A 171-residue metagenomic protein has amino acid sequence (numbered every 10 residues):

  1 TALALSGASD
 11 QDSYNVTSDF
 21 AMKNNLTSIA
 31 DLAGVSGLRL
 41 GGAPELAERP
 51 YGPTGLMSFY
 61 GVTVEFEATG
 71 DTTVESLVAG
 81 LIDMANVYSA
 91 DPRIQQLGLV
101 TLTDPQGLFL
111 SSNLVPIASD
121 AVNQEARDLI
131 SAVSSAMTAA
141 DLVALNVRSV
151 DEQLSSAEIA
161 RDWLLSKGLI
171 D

Functional and structural regions predicted by a protein language model:
T1-L3, L81-M84, R93-G107: Ligand-binding "clamshell"
T1-L40, S135-A139: A conserved helix-loop-strand patch within extracytoplasmic ligand-binding domains of the periplasmic binding
Q11-M22, S112-E125, L129: A bilobed periplasmic-binding-protein/Venus flytrap-type ligand-binding module shared by bacterial periplasmic
T17-M22, R39-E45, T63-E65, A144-Q153: Second-shell loop/turn segments in exported
I29-F66, L165: Ligand-binding cleft/hinge of the Venus flytrap
E45-A47, F59, E125-D171: An extracytoplasmic/periplasmic, membrane-proximal ligand-sensing/linker region
T63-V78: Short helix-initiation/N-cap motifs at beta->coil->alpha
T69, N86-V87: Short beta-strand and adjacent tight-turn residues that come in two discontinuous sequence segments and form the edges
